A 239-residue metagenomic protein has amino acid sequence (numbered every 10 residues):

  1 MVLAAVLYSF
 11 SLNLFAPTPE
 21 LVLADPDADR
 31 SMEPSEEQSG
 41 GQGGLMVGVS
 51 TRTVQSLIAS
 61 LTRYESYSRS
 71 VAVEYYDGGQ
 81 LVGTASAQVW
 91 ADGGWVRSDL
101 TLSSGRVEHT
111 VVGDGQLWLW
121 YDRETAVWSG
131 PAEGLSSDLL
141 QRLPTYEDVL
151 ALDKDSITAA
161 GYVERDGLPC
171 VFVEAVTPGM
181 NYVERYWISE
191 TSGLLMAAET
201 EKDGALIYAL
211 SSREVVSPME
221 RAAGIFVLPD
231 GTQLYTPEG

Functional and structural regions predicted by a protein language model:
M1-S86, W90-G94, L228-G239: N-terminal leader/targeting segments and the immediate start of mature chains
L45-S56, R63, D114-C170, E174-Y182 (+1 more regions): Flexible, processing/modification-adjacent segments and terminal tails in exported/periplasmic/extracellular proteins
I58-T62, Q88-W90, V107-V111, L152-D153 (+1 more regions): Short linear motifs in intrinsically disordered
R69-V73, A87-V89, S98, I157 (+2 more regions): Hydrophobic beta-strand residues in large extracellular and virion-surface proteins
E74-V82, W95-S104, P144-K154, V176-G179: Short, solvent-exposed secondary-structure boundary motifs
G78, A87, Y162-E164, E201: Residues embedded in well-ordered secondary-structure elements
S86-Q141, K202-A209: An acidic-aromatic
R97-S103, V107, W118, E164-P237: Gly/Pro-enriched, hydrophobic low-complexity segments that function as extracytoplasmic propeptides/linkers
